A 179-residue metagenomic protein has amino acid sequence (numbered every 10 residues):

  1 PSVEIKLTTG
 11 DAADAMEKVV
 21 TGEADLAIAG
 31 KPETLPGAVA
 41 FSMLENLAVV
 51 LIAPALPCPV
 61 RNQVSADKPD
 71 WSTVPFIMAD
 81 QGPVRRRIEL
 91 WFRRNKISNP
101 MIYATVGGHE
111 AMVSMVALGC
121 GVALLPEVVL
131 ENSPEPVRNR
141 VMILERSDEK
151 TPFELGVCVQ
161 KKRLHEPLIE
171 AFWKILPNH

Functional and structural regions predicted by a protein language model:
P1-L35, S98, T105: Central regulatory/effector-binding core of bacterial HTH transcription factors
M16-E17, S42, D67-P69, V113-S114 (+1 more regions): Alpha-helical segments flanking ligand/cofactor-binding loops in enzyme cores
V19-V20, W71, S114-C120, V157: Hydrophobic residues within well-ordered alpha-helices
I28-G37, H109-V141: A ligand-binding cleft/hinge motif common to bilobed small-molecule-binding domains
A40-V50, E127, P136-P152: Short beta-strand->loop
S42-M43, V50-I52, P75-I77, V122 (+2 more regions): Residues embedded in well-ordered beta-strands
C58-P59, C120, M142-H179: A late-sequence structural motif
P59-N62, D67, V74-N95, H165-W173: Secondary-structure junction motif
